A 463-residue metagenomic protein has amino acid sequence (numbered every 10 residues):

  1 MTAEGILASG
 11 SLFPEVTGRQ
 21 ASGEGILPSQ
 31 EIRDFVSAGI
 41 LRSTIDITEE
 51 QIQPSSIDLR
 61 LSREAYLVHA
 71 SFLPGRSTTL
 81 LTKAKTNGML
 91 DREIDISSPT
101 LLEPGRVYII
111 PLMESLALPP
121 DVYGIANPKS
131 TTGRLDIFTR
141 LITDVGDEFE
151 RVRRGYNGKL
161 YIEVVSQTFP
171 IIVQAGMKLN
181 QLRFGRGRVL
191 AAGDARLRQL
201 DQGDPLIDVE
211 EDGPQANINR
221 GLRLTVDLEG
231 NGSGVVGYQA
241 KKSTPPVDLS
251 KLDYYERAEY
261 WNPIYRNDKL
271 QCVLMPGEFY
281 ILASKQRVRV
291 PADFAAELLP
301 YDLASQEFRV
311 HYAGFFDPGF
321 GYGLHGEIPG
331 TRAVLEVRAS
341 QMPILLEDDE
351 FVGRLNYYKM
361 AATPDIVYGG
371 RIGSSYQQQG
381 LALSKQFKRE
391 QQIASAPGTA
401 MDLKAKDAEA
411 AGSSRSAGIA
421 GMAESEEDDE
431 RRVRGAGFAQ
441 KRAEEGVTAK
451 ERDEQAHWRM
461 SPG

Functional and structural regions predicted by a protein language model:
M1-R415, I419-D428, G437-F438, R442 (+3 more regions): DUTPase catalytic domain/fold
